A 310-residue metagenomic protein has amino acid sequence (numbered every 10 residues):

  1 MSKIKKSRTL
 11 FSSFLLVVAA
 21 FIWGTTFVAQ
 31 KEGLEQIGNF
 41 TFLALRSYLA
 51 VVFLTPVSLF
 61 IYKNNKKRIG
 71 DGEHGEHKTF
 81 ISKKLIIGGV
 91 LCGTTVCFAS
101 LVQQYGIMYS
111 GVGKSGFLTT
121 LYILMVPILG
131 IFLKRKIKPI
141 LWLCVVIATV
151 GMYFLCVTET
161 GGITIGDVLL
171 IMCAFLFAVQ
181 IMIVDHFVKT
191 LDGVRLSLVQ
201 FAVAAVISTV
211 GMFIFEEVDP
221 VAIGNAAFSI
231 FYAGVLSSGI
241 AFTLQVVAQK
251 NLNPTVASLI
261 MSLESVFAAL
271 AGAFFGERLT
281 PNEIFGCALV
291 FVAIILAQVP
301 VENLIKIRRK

Functional and structural regions predicted by a protein language model:
M1-L43, G93-T94, F98, V102 (+2 more regions): Glycine-/small-residue-enriched transmembrane alpha-helix faces in small-molecule transporters and effluxers
S2-K5, T9, S47, Y62 (+3 more regions): C-terminal-most transmembrane helix of multi-pass membrane proteins
R8-S13, Q36-A44, F80-L85, W142 (+3 more regions): Juxtamembrane helix-entry segments on the extracytoplasmic side of multipass membrane proteins
V17-T25, A29, V57, I86-Y109 (+7 more regions): Hydrophobic alpha-helical transmembrane segments of multi-pass membrane transport proteins, especially secondary
V28, F40, A50-L54, M125-P127 (+4 more regions): Transmembrane alpha-helical segments that form core, pore/gating elements of small-molecule transporters/exporters
G33, F42, R46, G106 (+7 more regions): Hydrophobic/aromatic residues within transmembrane alpha-helices of multi-pass small-molecule transporters
F53, V57-S58, Y122-L143, V266-F285: C-terminal transmembrane-helix exit sites in multi-pass transporters
I137-V157, F177, S208, N282-V301: Hydrophobic transmembrane alpha-helices of multi-pass small-molecule transport proteins
